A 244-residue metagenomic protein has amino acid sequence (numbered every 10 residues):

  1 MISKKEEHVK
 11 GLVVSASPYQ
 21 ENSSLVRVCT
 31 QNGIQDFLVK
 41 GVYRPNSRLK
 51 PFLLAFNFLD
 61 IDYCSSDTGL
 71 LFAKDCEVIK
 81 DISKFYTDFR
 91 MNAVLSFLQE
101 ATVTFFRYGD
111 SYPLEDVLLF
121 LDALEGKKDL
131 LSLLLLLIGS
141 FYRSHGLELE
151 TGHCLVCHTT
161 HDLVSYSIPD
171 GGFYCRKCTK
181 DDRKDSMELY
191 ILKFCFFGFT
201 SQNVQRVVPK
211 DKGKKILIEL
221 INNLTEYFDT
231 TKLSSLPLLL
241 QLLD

Functional and structural regions predicted by a protein language model:
M1-S24, C29-D244: Non-catalytic alpha-helical scaffolds and adjoining flexible linkers that form interface surfaces for assembly
